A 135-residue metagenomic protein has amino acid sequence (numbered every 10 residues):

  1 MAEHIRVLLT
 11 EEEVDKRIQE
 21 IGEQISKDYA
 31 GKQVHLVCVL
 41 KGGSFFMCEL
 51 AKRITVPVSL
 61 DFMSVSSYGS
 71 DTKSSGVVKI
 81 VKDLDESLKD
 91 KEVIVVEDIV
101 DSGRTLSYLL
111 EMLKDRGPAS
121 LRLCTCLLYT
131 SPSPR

Functional and structural regions predicted by a protein language model:
M1-Q33: Active-site-facing substrate-recognition patch
V14, L36, S64, V95-D98: Generic structural signal for small/hydrophobic residues in well-ordered secondary structure, especially within
I18, P57-V93, R104-Y108: Short, glycine/charge-rich flexible loops or terminal/linker lids adjacent to PRPP-binding catalytic cores
Q24-K27, D83, M112: A generic secondary-structure signal
Q24-S70: Conserved PRPP/pyrophosphate-binding segment of the phosphoribosyltransferase/PRPP-pathway fold
Q33, S59, E92, S120-L123: Residues at the starts of beta-strands that form the adenosine-phosphate
K89-R116, R122: Internal catalytic-core helix/loop-beta-alpha segment that presents or stabilizes conserved functional determinants
Y129-P134: Conserved small/polar residues in nucleotide/adenosyl-binding loops
